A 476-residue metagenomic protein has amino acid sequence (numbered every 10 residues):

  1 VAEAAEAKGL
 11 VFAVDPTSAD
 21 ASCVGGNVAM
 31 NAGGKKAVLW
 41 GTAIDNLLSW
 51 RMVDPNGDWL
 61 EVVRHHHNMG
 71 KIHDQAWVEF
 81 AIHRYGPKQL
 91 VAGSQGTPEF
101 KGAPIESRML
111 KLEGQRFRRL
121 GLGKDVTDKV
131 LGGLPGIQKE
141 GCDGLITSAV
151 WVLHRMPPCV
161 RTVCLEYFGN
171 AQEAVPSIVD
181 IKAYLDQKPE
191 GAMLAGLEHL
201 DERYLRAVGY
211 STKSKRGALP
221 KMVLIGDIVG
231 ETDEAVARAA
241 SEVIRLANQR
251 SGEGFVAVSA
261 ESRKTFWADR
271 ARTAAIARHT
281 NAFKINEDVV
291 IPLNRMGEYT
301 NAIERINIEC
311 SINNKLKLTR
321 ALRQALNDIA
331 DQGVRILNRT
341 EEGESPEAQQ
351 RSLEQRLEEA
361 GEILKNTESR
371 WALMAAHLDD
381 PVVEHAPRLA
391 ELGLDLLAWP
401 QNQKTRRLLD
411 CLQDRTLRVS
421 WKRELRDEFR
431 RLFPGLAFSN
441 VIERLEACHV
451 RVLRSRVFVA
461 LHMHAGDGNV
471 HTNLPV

Functional and structural regions predicted by a protein language model:
V1-V179: FAD-binding subdomain of flavoenzyme oxidoreductases
K139, L145-V476: C-terminal substrate-recognition/cap domain of FAD-linked oxidoreductases
